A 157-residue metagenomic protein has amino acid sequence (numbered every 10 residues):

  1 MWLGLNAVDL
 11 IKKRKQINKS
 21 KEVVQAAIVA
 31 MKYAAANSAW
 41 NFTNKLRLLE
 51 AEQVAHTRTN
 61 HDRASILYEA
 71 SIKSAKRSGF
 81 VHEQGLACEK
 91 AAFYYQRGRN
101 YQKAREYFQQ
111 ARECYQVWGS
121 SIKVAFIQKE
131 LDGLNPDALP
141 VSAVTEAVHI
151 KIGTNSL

Functional and structural regions predicted by a protein language model:
M1-P140: Helix-coil-helix junctions within alpha-helical repeat/solenoid scaffolds
E130-L157: Intrinsically disordered or compositionally simple regulatory linkers and C-terminal tails in signal-transduction
